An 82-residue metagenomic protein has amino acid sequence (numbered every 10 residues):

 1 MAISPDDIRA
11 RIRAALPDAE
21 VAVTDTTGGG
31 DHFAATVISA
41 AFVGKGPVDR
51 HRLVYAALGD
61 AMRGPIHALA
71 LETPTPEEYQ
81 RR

Functional and structural regions predicted by a protein language model:
M1-G30: N-terminal first-folded block
T26, I38, E72-P76: Short loop/turn motifs enriched for small/polar and acidic residues
G29-D31, E78-Y79: Short, active-site-adjacent cap segments at secondary-structure transitions
G30-H32, V37, G64-I66: Short connector loops at helix/strand junctions that flank enzyme active sites, especially segments positioning acidic
A34-D49: A short interface-forming secondary-structure element
H51-R82: C-terminal structural segments of small proteins and small subunits
